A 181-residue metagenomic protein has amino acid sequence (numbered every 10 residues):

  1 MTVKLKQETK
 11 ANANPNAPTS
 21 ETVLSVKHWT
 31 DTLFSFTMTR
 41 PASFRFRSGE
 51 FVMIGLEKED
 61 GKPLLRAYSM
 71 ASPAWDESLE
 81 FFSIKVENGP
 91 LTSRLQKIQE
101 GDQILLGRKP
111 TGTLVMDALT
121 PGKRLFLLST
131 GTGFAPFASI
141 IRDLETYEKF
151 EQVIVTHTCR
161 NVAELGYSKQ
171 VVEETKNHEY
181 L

Functional and structural regions predicted by a protein language model:
T2-T9, P90-L181: FNR/FR-type flavoprotein reductase catalytic core
V3-E100: Ferredoxin-reductase
